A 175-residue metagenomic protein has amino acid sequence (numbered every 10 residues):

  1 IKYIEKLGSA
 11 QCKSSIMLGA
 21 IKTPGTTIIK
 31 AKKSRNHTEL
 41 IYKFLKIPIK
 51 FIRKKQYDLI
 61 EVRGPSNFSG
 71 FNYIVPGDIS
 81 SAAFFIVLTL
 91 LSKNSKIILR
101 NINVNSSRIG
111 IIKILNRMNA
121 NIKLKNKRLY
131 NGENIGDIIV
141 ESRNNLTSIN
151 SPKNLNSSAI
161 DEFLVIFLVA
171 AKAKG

Functional and structural regions predicted by a protein language model:
I1-G175: Short, structured segments at the rim of ligand-binding sites
